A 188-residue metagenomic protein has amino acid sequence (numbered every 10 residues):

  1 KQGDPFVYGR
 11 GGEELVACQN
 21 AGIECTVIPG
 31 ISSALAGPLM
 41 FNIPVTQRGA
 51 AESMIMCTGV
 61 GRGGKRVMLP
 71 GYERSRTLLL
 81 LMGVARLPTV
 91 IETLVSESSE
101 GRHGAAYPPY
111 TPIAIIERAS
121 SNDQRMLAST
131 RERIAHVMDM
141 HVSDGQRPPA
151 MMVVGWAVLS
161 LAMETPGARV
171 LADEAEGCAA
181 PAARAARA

Functional and structural regions predicted by a protein language model:
Q2-S75, L127-A128: Class I SAM-dependent methyltransferase SAM-binding "motif I" and its flanking Rossmann-like core
R10-V16, S53, G61-A188: A contiguous loop/helix-start segment that scaffolds small-molecule binding in enzyme catalytic cores
